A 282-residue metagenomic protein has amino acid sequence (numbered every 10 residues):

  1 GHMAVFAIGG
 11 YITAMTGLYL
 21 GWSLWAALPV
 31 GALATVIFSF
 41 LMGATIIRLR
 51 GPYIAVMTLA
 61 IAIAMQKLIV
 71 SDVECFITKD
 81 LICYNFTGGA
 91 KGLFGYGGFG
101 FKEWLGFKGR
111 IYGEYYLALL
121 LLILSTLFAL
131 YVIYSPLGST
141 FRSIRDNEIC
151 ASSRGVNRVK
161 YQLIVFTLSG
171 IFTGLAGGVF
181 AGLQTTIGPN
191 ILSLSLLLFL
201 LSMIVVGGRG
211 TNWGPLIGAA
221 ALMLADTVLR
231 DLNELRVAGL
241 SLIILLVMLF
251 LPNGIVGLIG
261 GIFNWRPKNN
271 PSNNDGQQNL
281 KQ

Functional and structural regions predicted by a protein language model:
G1-Q282: Transmembrane alpha-helices and adjacent helix-loop boundaries
